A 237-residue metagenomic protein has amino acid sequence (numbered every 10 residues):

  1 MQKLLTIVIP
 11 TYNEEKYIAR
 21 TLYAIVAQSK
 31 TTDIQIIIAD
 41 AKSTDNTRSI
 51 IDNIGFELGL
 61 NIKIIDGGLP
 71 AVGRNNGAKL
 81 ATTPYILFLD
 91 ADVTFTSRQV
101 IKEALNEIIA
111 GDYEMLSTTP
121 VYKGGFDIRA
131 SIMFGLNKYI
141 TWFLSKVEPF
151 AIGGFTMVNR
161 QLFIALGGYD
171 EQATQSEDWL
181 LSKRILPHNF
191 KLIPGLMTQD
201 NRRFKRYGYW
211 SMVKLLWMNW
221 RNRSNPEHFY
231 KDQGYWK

Functional and structural regions predicted by a protein language model:
E14-A27: Short, well-formed alpha-helical segments that are part of the catalytic scaffolds of diverse glycosyltransferases
D33-K42, K63-G67: Short beta-strand/loop segment that forms part of the nucleotide-sugar
D40-S49, V93-T94: A conserved acidic beta->alpha catalytic loop
I65-A81: Glycine-rich, basic loop-to-helix element that forms the pyrophosphate-binding segment of sugar-nucleotide handling
I86: Short aromatic/hydrophobic "clamp" motif used to bind/position activated sugar donors
R98-I128: Conserved donor NDP-sugar-binding/catalytic core segment of glycosyltransferases
Y122-I128, I140-V158: A recurrent flexible, glycine/aromatic-enriched loop bordering the glycosyltransferase active site that acts as
T174-L181: Acidic donor-binding loop at a coil-to-helix junction in glycosyltransferase catalytic cores that engages
